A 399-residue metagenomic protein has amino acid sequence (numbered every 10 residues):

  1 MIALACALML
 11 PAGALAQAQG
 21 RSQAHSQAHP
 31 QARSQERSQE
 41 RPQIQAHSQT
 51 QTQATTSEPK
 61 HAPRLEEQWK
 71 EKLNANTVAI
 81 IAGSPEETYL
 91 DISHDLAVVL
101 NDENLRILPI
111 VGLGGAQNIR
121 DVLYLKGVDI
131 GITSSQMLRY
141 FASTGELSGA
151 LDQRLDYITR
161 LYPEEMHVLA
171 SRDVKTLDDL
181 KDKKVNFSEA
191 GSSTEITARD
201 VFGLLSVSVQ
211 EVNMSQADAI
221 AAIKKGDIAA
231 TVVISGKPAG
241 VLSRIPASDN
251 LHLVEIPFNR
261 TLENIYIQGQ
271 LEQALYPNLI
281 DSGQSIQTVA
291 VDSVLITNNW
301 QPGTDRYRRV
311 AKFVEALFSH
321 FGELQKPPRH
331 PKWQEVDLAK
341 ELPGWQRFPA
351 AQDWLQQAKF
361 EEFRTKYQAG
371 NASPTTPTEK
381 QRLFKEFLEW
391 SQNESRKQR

Functional and structural regions predicted by a protein language model:
I2-P11: Bacterial N-terminal signal peptides
Q17-R21, Q51-I80, D173-K184: Immediate post-signal peptide segment of exported/extracytoplasmic ligand-binding proteins
P59-H61, L65, W69, D218 (+4 more regions): An extracytoplasmic/periplasmic, membrane-proximal ligand-sensing/linker region
A75-L100, I107, E164-A221, K225: Bilobed "Venus flytrap"/periplasmic-binding protein-like clamshell domains and structurally analogous long
A97-V98, P109-A150, I220-A222, P238-P246: Pocket-flanking alpha-helical
S135-Q136, G145, V207-D305: Pocket-lining segment of extracytoplasmic ligand-binding domains
S148-L161, N278-I286: A structural signal for short loop-to-beta-strand junctions that line the ligand-binding cleft of periplasmic/secreted
A190-V201, Q268-P343: Ligand-binding clefts/hinges and TM-proximal coupling segments of bilobed small-molecule sensing domains
